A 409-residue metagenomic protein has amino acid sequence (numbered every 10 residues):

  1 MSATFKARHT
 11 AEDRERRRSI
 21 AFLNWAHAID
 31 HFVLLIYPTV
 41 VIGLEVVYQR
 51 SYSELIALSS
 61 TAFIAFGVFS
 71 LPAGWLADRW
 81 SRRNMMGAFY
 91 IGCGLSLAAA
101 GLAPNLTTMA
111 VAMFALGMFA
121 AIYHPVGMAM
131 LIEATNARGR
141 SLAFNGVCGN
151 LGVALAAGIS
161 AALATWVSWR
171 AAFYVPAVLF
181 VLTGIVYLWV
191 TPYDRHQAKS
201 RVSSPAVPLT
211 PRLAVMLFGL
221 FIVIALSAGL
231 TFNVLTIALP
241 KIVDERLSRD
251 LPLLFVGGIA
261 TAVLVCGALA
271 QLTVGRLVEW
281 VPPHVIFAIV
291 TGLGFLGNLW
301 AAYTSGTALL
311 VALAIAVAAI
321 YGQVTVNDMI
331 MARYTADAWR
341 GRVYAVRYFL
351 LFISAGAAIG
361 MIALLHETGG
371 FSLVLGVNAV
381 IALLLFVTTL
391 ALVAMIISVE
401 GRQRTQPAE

Functional and structural regions predicted by a protein language model:
L35, F63-L71, V153-A154, L264-L272 (+1 more regions): Residue-level signature of mid-helix packing/kink "hotspots" within the transmembrane helices of 12-pass Major
Y37-P38, M216-A268: Extracytoplasmic gate region of multi-pass secondary transporters
L44-E45, L76-A77, A162-V167, V243-D244 (+2 more regions): Interfacial helix-cap and linker-helix signal at transmembrane-aqueous boundaries of multi-pass secondary transporters
V68-P104: Conserved MFS/SLC helix-loop-helix module at the cytosolic interface between two early adjacent transmembrane helices
S70-S81, A270-P282, H366: Helix-to-loop junctions at the C-terminal end of transmembrane segments in multipass secondary transporters
N84-A98, V285-W300: Structural signature of the two symmetry-related core transmembrane helices
A112-G149: Cytoplasmic helix-loop-helix junction between adjacent transmembrane helices in 12-TM secondary transporters
N145-P192: Helix-loop-helix hairpin linking two adjacent transmembrane segments in secondary transporters
